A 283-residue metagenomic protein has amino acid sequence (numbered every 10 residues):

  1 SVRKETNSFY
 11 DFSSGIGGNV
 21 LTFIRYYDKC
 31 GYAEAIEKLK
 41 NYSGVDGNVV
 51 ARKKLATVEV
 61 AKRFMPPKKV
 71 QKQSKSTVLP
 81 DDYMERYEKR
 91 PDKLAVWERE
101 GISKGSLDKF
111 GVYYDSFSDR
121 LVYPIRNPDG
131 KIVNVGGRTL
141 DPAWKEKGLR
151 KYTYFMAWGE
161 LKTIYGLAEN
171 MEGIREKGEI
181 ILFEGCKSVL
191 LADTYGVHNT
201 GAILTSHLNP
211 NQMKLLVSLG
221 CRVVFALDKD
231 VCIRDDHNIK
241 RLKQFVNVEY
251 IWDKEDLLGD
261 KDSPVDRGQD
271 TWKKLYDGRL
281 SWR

Functional and structural regions predicted by a protein language model:
S1-K29, Y113-F117, N127: N-terminal single-stranded DNA-binding subdomain of primase/primase-helicase replication proteins
R3-T6, I36-V122, R126, M171-I174: TOPRIM metal-binding catalytic domain and adjacent DNA-binding surface shared by DnaG-type primases
F9, G15-V20, V133, K145 (+2 more regions): TOPRIM fold recognition
D11, I24, W97, G130 (+1 more regions): A residue-level signal for conserved active-site and pocket-lining positions in enzyme catalytic cores
F23-Y26, E34, K38: Generic beta-strand or strand-like secondary-structure segments
Y27, Y42, L219-R222: Generic, well-ordered alpha-helical scaffold segments in large soluble proteins
K29-Y32, K40-N48, Q244-N247, L280: Non-catalytic alpha-helical coupling and interface elements of nucleotide-dependent molecular machines and regulators
P91, R99, F110, D115-L219 (+1 more regions): Phosphate-handling DNA/RNA-contact segment within nucleic-acid enzymes
